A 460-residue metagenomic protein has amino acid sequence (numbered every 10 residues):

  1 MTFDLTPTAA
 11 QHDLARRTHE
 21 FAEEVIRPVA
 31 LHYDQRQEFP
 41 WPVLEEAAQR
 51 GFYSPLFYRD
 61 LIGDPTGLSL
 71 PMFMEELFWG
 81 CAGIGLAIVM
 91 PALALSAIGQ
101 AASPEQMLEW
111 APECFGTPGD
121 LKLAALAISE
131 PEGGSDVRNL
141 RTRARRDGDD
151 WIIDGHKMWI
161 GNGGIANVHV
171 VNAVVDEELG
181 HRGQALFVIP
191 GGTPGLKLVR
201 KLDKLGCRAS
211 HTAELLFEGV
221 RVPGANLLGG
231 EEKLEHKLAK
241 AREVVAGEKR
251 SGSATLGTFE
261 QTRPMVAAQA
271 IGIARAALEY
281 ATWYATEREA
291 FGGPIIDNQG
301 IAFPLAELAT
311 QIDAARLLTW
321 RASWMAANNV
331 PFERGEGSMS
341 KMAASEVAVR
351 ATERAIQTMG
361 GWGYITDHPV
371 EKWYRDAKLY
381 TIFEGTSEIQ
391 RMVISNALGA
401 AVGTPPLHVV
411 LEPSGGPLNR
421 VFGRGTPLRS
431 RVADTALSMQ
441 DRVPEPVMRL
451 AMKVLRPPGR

Functional and structural regions predicted by a protein language model:
F3, F73, L93, W362-R460: Glycine-rich phosphate/cofactor-binding loops in nucleotide/flavin-utilizing enzymes
F3-A9, D13-L14, W79, K197-D313 (+5 more regions): Glycine-rich beta->alpha junctions and the first turn(s) of the following alpha-helix
H19, Q49-L121, N162-V168, G180 (+1 more regions): Internal helix-loop-helix
E24-A87, A127-E132, H156-M158, G163-G164 (+4 more regions): Active-site beta-strand/loop segments that form the cofactor-binding cradle of oxidoreductase flavoproteins
R27-Q35, T282, T286-G293, A309-A343 (+1 more regions): C-terminal helix-coil-helix/basic helical segment that borders enzyme active sites and/or dimer interfaces and provides
D120-S129, N172: A short, Trp-centered hydrophobic/proline-enriched beta-strand micro-motif
A144-R145: A structural signal for short hydrophobic beta-strand segments in well-ordered beta-sheet cores
D154-V199: A short core secondary-structure module
